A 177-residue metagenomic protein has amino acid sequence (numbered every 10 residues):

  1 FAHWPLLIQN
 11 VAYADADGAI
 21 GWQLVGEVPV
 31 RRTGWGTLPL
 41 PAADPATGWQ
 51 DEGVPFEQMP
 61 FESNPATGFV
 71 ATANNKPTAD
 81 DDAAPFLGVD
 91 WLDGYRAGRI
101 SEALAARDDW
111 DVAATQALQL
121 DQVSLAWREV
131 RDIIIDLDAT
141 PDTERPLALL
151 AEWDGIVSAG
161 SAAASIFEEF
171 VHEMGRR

Functional and structural regions predicted by a protein language model:
F1-P5, I100: Alpha/propeptide regions of enzymes that mature by internal proteolysis
W4, A12-Y13: Glycine-rich, aromatic-lined ligand/substrate-binding cores of catalytic and carbohydrate-binding domains
I8: Segments that shape or occlude catalytic/ligand-binding pockets
D15-R177: Long, compositionally biased non-active-site segments enriched in small/hydrophobic residues and glycine
